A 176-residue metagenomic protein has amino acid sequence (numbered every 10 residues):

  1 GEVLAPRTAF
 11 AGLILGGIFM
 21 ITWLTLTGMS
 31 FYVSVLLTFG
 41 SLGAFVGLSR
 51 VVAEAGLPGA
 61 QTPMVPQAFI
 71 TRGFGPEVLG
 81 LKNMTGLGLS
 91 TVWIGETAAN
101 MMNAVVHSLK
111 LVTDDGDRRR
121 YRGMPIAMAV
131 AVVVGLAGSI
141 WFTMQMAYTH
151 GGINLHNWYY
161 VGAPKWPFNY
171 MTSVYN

Functional and structural regions predicted by a protein language model:
G1-N176: Alpha-helical multipass membrane-protein architecture
